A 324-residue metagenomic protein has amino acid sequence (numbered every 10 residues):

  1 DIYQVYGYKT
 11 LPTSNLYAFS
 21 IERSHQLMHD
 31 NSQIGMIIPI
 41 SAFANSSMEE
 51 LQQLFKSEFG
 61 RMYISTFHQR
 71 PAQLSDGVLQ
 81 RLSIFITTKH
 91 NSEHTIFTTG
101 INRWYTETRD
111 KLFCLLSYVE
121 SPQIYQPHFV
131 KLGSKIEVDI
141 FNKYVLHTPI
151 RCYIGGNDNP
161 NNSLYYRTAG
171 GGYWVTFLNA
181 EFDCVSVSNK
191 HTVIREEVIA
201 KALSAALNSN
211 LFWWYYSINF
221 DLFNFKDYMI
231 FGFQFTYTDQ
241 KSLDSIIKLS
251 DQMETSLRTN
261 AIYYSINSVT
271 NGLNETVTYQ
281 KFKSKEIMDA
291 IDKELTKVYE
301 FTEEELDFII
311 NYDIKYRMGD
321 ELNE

Functional and structural regions predicted by a protein language model:
D1-N159, F177, D183-S188, F223-K226: Signature of N6-adenine DNA methyltransferases within the class I
R23-N31, I40, L54, E58 (+7 more regions): Generic, well-ordered alpha-helical scaffold segments in large soluble proteins
I37, S65-F67, T87-T88, R167-A169 (+2 more regions): Generic beta-strand/beta-sheet core signal
I84-T88, V193, Q234: Short, well-ordered beta-strand micro-motif
T95-I96, W174-L178, K201-A202, F308: Short helix/loop capping segments that flank catalytic or ligand/cofactor-binding pockets
F113-C152, N162, D239-E324: Non-catalytic DNA-recognition/assembly elements of restriction-modification systems
H147-C184, K190-I199, S209-L211: Polyanion-binding interface signature
H191-G232, D239-T259: Basic, amphipathic alpha-helical recognition segments used for DNA target recognition
